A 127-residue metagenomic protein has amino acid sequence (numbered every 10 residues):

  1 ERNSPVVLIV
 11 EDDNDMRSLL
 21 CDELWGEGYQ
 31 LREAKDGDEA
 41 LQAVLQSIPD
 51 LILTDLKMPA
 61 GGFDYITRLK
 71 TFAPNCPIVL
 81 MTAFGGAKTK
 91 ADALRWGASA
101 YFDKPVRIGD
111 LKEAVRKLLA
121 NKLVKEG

Functional and structural regions predicted by a protein language model:
E1-L8, G109-G127: Non-catalytic signal-transmission and effector/linker regions of two-component phosphorelay proteins
D13-R32: Two-component/phosphorelay signaling modules centered on CheY-like receiver
E33-L51: Acidic, metal-coordinating helix/loop segments flanking the phosphotransfer/catalytic sites of two-component signaling
Q42, F63-N75: Short amphipathic alpha-helix used as the core "switch/output" element in two-component signaling
I52, I78, Y101-F102: Two-component signal transduction core modules
D55-Y65: Conserved phosphotransfer microenvironments
D64, G85-F102, E113: Alpha4 helix (beta4-alpha4-beta5 surface) of REC/receiver domains from two-component response regulators
